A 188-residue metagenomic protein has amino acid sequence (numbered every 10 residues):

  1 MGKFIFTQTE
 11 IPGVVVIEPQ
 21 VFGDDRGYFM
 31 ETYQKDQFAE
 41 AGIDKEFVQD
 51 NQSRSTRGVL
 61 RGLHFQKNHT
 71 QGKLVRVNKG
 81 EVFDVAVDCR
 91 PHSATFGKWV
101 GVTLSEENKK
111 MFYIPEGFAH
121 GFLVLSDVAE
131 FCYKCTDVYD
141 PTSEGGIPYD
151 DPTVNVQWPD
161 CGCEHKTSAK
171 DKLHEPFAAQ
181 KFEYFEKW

Functional and structural regions predicted by a protein language model:
M1-E107, S126-V128, C135-W188: Non-catalytic, conserved peripheral segments adjacent to functional cores
V85, F112, H120-L125, Y133: Short beta-strand His + acidic residue motifs that chelate non-heme Fe in jelly-roll/DSBH and cupin folds
